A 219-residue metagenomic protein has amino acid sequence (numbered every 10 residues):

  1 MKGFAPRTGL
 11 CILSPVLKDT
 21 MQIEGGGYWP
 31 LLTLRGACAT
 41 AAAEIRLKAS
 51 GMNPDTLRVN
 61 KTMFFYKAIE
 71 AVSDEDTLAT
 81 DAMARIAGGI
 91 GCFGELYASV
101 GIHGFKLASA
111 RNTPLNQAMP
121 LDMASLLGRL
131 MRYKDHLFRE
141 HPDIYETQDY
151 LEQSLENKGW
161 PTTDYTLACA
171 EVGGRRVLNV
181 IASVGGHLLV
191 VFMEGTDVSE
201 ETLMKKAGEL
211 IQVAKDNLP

Functional and structural regions predicted by a protein language model:
M1-F4, T20-M21, G27, M131-P219: Structured C-terminal helix/loop/strand segments within mature extracytoplasmic catalytic/sensor domains
R7, A68, D74, L78-D135: Mid-domain, small-residue-enriched loop/turn segments at the edges of structured enzyme/sensor domains
G9-C11, Y28-T56: Active-site SXXK
L10-K18: Short hydrophobic alpha-helical segments used for membrane anchoring or interfacial signaling
Y28-T33, A37, R58, T62 (+5 more regions): Soluble non-cytosolic domains of exported or imported proteins
A41-N53, R85, S125-R132, Q212 (+1 more regions): Short glycine/serine- and small hydrophobic-enriched flexible loop segments
I45-Y66, I90, L137-H141: Short, well-structured active-site flanking segments
R58-E75, Y145-W160: Short, mixed-charge aromatic SLiMs
